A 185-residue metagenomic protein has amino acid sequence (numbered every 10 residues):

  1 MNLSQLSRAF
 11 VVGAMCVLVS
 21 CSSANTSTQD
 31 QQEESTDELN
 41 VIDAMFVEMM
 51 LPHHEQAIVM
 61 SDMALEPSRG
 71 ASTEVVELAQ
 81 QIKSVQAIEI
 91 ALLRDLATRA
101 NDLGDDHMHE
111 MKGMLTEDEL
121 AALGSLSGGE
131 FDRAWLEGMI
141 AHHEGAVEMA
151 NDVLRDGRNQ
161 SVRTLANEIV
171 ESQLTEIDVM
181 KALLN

Functional and structural regions predicted by a protein language model:
M1-V11: Bacterial N-terminal signal peptides that target proteins for export
F10-G13, Q29-Q31: Bacterial Sec-exported substrate-binding components of ABC uptake systems
V17-S20: C-terminal motif of bacterial Sec signal peptides marking the signal peptidase cleavage site
A24-N185: All-alpha RGS (Regulator of G-protein Signaling) helical domain and cognate RGS-like helical scaffolds
